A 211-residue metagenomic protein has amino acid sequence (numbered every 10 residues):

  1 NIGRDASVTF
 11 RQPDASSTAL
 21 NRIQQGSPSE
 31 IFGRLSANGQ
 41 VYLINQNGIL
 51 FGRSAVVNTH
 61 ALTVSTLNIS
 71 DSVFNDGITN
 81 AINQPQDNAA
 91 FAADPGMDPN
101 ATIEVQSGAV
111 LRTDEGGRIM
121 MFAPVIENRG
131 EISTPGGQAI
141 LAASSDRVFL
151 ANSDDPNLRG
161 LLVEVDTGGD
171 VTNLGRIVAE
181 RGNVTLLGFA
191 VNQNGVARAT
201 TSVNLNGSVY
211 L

Functional and structural regions predicted by a protein language model:
N1-L211: Extracellular and secretory-pathway beta-repeat/beta-biased strand scaffolds
